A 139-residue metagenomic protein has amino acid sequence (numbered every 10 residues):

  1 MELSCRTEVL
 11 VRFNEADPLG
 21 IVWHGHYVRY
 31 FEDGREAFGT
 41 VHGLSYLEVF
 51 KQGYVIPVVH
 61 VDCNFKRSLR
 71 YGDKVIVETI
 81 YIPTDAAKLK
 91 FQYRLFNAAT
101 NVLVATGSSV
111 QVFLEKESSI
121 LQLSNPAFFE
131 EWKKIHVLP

Functional and structural regions predicted by a protein language model:
E2-V58, K116-P139: Hot-dog-fold acyl-thioester-processing enzymes
L3-T7, R70-Y71, Y81-P139: HotDog/MaoC-like acyl-thioester-processing domains
L10, D62, V110: Short aromatic/hydrophobic contact patches that present stacked aromatics for nucleic-acid/ligand binding
F38-L89: Hydrophobic beta-strand-centered segment that forms part of the acyl-chain substrate-binding groove
